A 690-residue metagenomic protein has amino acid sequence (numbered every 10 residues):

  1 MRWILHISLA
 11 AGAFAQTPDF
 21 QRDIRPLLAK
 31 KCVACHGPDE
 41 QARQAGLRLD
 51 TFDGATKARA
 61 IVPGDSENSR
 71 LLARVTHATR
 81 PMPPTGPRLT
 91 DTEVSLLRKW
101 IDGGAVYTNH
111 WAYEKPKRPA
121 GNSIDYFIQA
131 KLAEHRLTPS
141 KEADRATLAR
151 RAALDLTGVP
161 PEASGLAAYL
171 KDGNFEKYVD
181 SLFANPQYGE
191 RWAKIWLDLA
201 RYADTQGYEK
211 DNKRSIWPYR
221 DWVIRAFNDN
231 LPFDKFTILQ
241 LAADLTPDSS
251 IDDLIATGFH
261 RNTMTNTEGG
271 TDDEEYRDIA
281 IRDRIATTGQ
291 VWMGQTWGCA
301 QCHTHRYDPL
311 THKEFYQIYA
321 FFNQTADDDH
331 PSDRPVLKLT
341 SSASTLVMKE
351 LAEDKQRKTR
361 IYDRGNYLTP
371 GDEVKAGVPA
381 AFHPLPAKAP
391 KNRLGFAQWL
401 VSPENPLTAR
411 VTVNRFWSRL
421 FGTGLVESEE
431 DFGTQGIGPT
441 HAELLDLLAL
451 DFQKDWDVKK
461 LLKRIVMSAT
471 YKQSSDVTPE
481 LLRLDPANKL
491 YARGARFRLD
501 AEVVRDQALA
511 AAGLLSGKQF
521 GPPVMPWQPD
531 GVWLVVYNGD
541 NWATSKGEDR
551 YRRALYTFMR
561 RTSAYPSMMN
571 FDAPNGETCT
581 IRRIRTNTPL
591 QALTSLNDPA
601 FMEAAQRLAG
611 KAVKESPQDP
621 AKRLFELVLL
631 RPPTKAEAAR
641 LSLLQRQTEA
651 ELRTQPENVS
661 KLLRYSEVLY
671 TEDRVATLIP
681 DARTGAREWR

Functional and structural regions predicted by a protein language model:
M1-W3: Positively charged n-region of N-terminal signal peptides that target proteins for export
H6-Q16: Hydrophobic h-region of N-terminal signal peptides that target proteins for export in Gram-negative bacteria
A15-R98, D102-E134, A146-R151, T157-Y169 (+5 more regions): Solvent-exposed helix-loop boundary motif
L28, T288, W292-G298: Short metal-coordination and nucleic-acid-contact micro-motifs, chiefly zinc-binding Cys/His arrays
C32-C35, C299-H303: Short cysteine clusters
N122-Q187, R201-D248, D278, D308-T311 (+5 more regions): Primarily short, surface-exposed interaction patches in extracytoplasmic proteins
W192, L197-L199, A203-S215, L245-R284: Beta-propeller blade termini and top-face loops
